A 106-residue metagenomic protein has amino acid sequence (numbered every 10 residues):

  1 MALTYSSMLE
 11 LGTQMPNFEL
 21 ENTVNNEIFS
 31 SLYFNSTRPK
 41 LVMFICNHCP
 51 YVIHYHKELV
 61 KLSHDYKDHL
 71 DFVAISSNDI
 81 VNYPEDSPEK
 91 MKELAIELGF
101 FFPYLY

Functional and structural regions predicted by a protein language model:
M1-L32: N-terminal "domain-start" segment that seeds a small globular fold
L9, H64, L94-I96: A general structural signal for stabilizing positions within well-ordered secondary structure
F29-Y55, L59, F72-V73: Short active-site neighborhood of thiol/selenol oxidoreductases, capturing the structured segment around
S36, E89-E93: Short, hinge-like loop/turn segments at secondary-structure boundaries
R38-P39, D68-D71, G99-F102: Loop/turn elements at helix/coil->beta-strand transitions in domains of secreted/extracellular proteins
Y51-K67, E85-K90: Typically the conserved alpha-helix immediately C-terminal to a functionally engaged Cys/Sec in thioredoxin-like
S77-D79: Active-site loop/turn elements of alpha/beta-hydrolase fold enzymes, especially the short glycine-/histidine-rich
K92-Y106: Short, internal strand/loop/helix patches that form the active-site neighborhood or redox-interaction surface
